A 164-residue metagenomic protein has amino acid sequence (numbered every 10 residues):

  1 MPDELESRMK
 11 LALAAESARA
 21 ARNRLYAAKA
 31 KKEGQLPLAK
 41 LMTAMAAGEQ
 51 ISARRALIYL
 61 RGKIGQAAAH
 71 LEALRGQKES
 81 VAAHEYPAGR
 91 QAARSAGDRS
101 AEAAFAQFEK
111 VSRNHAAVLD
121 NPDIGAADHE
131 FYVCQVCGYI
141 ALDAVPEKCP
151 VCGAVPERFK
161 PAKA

Functional and structural regions predicted by a protein language model:
M1-A164: Non-heme di-metal
